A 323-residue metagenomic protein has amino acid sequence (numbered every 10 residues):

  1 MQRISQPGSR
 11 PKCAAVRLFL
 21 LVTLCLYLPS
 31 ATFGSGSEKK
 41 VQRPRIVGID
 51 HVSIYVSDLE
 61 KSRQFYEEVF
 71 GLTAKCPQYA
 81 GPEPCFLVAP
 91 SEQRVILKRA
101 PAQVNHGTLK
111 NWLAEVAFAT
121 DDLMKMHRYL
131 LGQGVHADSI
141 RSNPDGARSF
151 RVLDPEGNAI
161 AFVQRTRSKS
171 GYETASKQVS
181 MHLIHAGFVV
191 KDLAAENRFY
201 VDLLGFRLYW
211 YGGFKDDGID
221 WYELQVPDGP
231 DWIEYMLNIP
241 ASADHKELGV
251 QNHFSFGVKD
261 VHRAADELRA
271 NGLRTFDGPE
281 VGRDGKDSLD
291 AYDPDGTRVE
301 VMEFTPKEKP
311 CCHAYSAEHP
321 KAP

Functional and structural regions predicted by a protein language model:
M1-A15: N-terminal secretory signal peptides that target proteins for export/translocation
S5, S9, S30, S35-S37 (+1 more regions): Serine residues within intrinsically disordered or low-complexity segments
C13, F33-R45, H127-H182, G187-F188 (+3 more regions): Vicinal oxygen chelate
A14, L26, F86, C312-H313: Secreted/luminal cysteine- and crosslink-motif detector
R17-S30: Bacterial N-terminal signal peptides
P44-V47, S53-V95, G132, D145-R151 (+2 more regions): Core segments of cupin and vicinal oxygen chelate
V47-S57, C85-A89, N105-L130, R148-L153 (+5 more regions): Vicinal oxygen chelate
T73-L109, A159-R167, Y209-L248, Y292-P294 (+1 more regions): Conserved short beta-strand elements that form part of the metal-binding/catalytic scaffold of enzyme active sites
